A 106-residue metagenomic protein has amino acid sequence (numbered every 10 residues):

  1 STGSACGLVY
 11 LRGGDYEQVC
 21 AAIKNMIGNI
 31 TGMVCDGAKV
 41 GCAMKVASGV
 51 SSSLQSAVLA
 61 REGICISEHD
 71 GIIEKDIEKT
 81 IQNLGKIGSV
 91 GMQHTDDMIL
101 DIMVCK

Functional and structural regions predicted by a protein language model:
S1: Glycine-rich phosphate/ribose-binding loops and adjacent secondary-structure elements that form binding surfaces
L8-K106: Functionally critical mobile loop/hinge segments
